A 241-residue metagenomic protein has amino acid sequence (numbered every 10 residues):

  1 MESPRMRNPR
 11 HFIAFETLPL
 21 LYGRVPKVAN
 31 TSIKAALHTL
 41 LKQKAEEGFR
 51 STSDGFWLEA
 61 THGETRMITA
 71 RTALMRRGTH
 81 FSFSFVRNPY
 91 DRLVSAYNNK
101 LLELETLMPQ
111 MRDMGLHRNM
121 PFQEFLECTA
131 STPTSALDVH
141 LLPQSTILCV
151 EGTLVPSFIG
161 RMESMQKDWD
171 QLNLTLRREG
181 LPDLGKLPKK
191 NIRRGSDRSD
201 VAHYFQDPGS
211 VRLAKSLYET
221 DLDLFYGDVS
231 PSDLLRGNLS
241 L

Functional and structural regions predicted by a protein language model:
M1-L241: Membrane-interface amphipathic segments in extracytoplasmic regions
